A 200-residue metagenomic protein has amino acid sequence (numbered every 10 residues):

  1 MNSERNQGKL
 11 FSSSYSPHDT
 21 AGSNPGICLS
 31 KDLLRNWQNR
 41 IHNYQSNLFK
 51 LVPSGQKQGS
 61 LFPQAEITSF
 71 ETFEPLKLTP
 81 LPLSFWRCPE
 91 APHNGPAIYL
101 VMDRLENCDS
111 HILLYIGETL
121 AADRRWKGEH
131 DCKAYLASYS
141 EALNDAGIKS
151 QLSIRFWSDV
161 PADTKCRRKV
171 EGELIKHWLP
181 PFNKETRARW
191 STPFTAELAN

Functional and structural regions predicted by a protein language model:
M1-L114, E118-N200: Boundary/linker segments flanking structured domains
